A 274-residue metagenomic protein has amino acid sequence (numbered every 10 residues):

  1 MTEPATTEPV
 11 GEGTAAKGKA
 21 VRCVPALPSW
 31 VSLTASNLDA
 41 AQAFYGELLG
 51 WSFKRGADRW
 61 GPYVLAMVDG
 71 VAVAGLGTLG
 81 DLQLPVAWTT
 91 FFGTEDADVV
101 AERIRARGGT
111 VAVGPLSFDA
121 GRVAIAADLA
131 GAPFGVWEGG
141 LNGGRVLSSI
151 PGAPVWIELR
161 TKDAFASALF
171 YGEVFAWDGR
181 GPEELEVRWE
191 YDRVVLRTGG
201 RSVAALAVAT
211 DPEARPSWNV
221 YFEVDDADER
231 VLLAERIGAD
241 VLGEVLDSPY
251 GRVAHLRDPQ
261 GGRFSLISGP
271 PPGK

Functional and structural regions predicted by a protein language model:
T2-E3, T7-E12, G18-P25, S29-V71 (+4 more regions): Core segments of cupin and vicinal oxygen chelate
T2-T7, N37-D39, M67-A72, T90-A130 (+2 more regions): Vicinal oxygen chelate
P28-V31, W51, A87-T94, F134-V136 (+3 more regions): Short, structured motif recognition centered on aromatic/hydrophobic residues
V68-Q83: Conserved donor-binding loop and adjoining core beta-sheet/short helix segment in diverse acyl/aminoacyl transferases
S117, V136-N142, L266-P272: Short beta->alpha transition motifs characteristic of CBS
A124-V146: Short, structured interface segments
G139-K162, D178-R180: Solvent-exposed, charged amphipathic helical/linker segments at domain boundaries
F165, E173-G273: Structured core of small recognition/catalytic domains
